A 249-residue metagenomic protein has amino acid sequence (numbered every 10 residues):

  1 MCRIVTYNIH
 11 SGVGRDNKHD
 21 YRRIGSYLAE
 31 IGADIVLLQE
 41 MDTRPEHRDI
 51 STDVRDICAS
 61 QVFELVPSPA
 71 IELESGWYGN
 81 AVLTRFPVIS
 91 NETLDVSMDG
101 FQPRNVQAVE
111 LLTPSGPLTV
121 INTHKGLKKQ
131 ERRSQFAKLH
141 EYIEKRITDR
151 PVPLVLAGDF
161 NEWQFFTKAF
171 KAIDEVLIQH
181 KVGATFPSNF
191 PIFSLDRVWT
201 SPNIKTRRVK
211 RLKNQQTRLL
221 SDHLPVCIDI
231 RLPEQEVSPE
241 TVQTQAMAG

Functional and structural regions predicted by a protein language model:
M1-I35, E64-P67, L73-G249: Active-site regions of metal-assisted phosphoester/phosphodiester hydrolases, unifying DNase/endonuclease modules
G12, Q39-E46: Active-site neighborhood of divalent metal-dependent phosphoester/pyrophosphate hydrolases
R44-H47, E74-G76: Short active-site-adjacent helix-start/loop capping segments
R55: Active-site phosphate/pyrophosphate- and oxyanion-stabilizing loops and adjacent acidic/basic residues in soluble
C58-E64: Charged, glycine-enriched surface loops/patches that mediate electrostatic binding to polyanionic ligands
